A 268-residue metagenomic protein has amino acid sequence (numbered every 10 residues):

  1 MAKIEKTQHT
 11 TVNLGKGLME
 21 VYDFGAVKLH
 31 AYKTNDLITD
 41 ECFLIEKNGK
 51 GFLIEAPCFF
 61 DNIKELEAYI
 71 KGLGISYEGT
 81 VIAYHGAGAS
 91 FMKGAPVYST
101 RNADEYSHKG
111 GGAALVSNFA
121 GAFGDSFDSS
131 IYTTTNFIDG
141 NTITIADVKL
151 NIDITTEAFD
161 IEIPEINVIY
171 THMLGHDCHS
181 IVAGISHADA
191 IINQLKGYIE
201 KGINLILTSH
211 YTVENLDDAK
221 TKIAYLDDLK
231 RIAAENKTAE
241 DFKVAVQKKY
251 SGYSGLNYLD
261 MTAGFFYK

Functional and structural regions predicted by a protein language model:
A2-E5, T238-K268: C-terminal regulatory/interaction regions
I4-L18, H108-A158: Metallo-beta-lactamase
N13-A68, F159-M173: Conserved beta-strand hairpin/beta-sheet module of binuclear metal-dependent hydrolase folds, prominently
I38-T39, F60-N62, I82-F91, D104-S107 (+2 more regions): Active-site environment of divalent metal-dependent phosphoester hydrolases
G49-G51, C58-A103, G202: Active-site metal-binding motif and surrounding structural segment of the metallo-beta-lactamase
I54-C58, S180-I185, L207, K230-A233: Second-shell loop/turn segments in exported
D147-K201, E214: Active-site-proximal loop/helix segments of hydrolase catalytic cores
A188-A245, S251-G252: Divalent-metal (often Zn2+) His-rich catalytic cores of metallo-beta-lactamase-fold enzymes
